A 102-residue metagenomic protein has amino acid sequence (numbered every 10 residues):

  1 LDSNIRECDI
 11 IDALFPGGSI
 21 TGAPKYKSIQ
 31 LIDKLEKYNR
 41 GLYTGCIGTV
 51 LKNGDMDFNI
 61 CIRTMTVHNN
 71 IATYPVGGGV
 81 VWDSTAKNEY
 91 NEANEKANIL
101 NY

Functional and structural regions predicted by a protein language model:
L1-Y102: Conserved hydrophobic core element of enzyme catalytic domains
